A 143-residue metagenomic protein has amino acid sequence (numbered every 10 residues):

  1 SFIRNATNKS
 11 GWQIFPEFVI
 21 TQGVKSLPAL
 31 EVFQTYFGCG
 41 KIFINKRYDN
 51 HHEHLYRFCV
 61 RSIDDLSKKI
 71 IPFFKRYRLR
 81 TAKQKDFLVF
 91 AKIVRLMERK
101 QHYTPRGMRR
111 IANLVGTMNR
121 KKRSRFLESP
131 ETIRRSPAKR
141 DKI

Functional and structural regions predicted by a protein language model:
S1-I143: Internal intein/HINT superfamily modules and their associated LAGLIDADG
